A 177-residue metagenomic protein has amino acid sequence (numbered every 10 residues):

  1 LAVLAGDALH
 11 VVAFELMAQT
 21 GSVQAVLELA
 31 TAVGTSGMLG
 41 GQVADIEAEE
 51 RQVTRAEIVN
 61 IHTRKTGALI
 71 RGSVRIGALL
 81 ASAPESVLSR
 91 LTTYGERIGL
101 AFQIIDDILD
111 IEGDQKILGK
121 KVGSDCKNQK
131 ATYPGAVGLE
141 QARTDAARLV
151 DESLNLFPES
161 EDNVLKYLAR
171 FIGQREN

Functional and structural regions predicted by a protein language model:
L1-G173: Mg2+-dependent prenyl diphosphate-binding active-site environment of isoprenoid biosynthetic enzymes
E176-N177: Short glycine/threonine-rich loop-to-helix capping motif typified by GTGT followed within a few residues by an Asp-Pro
